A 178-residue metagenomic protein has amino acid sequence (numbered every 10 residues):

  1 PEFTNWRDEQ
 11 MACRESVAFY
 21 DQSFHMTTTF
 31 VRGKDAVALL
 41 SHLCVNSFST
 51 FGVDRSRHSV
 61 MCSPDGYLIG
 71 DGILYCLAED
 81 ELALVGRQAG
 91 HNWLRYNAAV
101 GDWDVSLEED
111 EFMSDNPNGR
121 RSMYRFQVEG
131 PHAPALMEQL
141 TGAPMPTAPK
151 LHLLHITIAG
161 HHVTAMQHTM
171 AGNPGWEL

Functional and structural regions predicted by a protein language model:
P1-E177: Glycine/proline-enriched, intrinsically flexible loops and inter-domain linkers
